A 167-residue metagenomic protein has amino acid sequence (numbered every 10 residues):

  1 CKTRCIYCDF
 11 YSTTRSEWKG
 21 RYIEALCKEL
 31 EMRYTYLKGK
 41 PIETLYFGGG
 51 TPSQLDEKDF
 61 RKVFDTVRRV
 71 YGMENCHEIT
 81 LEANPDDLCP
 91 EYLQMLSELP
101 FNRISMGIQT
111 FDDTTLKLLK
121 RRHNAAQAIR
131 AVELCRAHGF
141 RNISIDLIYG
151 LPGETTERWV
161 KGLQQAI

Functional and structural regions predicted by a protein language model:
K2-F10: Local cysteine-cluster metal-coordination motifs and their immediate loop/turn environment, predominantly Fe-S cluster
S12-Y36, P41-I167: Conserved non-cysteine loop/helix-boundary elements of the Radical SAM core domain that shape
